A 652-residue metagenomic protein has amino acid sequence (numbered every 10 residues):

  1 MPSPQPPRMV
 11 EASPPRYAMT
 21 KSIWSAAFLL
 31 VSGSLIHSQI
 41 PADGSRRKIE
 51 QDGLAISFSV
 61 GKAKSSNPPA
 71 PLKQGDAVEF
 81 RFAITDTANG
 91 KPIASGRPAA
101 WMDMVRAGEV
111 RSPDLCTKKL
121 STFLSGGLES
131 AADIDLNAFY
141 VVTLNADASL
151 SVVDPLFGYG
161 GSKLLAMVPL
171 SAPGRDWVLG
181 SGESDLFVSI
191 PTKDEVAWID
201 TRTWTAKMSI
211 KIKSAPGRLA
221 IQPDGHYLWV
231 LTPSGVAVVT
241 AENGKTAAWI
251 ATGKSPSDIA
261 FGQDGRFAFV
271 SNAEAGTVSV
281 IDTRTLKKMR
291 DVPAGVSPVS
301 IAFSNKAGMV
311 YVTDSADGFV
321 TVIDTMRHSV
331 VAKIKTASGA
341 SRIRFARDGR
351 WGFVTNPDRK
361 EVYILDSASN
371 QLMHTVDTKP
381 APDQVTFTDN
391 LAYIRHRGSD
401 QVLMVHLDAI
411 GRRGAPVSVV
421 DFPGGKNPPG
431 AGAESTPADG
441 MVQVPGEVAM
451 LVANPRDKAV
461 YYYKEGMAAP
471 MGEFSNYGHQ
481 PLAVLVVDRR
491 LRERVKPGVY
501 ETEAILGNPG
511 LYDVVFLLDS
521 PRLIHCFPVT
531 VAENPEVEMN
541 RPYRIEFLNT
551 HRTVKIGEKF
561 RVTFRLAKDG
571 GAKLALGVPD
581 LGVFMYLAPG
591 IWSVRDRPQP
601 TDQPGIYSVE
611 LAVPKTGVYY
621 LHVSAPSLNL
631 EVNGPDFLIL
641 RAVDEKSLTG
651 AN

Functional and structural regions predicted by a protein language model:
P14-S25: Bacterial N-terminal signal peptides that target proteins for export
F28-H37: Hydrophobic h-region of N-terminal signal peptides that target proteins for export in Gram-negative bacteria
Q39-D519, H525-V529, R541, E546-T550 (+3 more regions): Predominantly soluble domains enriched in secretory-pathway, periplasmic, or organellar proteins
K163, P589-R597: Surface-exposed loop/edge segments in extracytoplasmic proteins
D519-C526, P626-N633: Short acidic/polar inter-strand loop motif in beta-rich domains
V529-E536, F637-E645: Short beta-strand edge segments in extracellular beta-sheet folds
V583-L587: Conserved aromatic beta-strand anchor motif in extracellular beta-sandwich/beta-rich domains
